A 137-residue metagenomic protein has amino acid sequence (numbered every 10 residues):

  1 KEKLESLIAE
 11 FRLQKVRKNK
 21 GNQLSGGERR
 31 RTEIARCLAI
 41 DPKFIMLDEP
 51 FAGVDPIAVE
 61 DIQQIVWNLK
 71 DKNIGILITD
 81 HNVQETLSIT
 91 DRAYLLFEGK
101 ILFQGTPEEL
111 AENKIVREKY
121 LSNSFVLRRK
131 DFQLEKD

Functional and structural regions predicted by a protein language model:
K1-V16, W67, I115: Conserved ABC ATPase "signature" region
K20-L24, E28: Conserved ABC ATPase signature
I34: Hydrophobic anchor residue at the start of the ABC signature
D41: Conserved catalytic motifs of ABC-family nucleotide-binding domains
I45-E49: Catalytic Walker B motif of ABC-type/P-loop ATPase nucleotide-binding domains
E60-K72: Helical segment within the ABC ATPase nucleotide-binding domain
